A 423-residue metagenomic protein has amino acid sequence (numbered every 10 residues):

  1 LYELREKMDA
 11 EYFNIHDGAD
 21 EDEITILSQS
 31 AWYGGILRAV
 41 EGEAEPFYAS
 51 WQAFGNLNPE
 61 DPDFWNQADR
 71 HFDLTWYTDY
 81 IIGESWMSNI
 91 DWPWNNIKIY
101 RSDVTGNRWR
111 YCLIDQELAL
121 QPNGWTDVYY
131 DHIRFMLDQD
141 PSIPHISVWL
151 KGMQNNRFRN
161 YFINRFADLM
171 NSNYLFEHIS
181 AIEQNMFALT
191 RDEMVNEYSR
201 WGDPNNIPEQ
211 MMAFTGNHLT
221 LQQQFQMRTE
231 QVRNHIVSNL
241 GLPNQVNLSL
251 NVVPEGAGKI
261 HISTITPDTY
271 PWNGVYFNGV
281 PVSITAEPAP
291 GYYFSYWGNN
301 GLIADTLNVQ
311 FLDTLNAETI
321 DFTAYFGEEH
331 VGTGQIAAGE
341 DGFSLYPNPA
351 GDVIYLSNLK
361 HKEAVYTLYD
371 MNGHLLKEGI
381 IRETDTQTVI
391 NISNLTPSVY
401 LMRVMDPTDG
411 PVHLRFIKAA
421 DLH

Functional and structural regions predicted by a protein language model:
L1, F13, E45-S249: Middle-to-C-terminal accessory/interaction subdomains
L1-G42: Conserved ATP-binding subdomain of kinase catalytic cores across diverse folds
Y198, G202, P281-L307: Surface-exposed interfaces of beta-sheet-rich extracellular modules
S238-N247, Y325-Y346, A420-H423: Residue-level detector of functionally pivotal "anchor" positions at catalytic/ligand-binding pockets or at interdomain
N244, L307-H330: Conserved "repeat-terminator" motif of extracellular CCP/Sushi domains
V246-P254, G258-I260, A324: A short, amphipathic beta-strand motif
S263-G291, N316: Extracellular modular ligand-binding repeats in secreted and cell-surface proteins
I336-Y346, A350-H423: C-terminal outer-membrane/trafficking sorting elements
